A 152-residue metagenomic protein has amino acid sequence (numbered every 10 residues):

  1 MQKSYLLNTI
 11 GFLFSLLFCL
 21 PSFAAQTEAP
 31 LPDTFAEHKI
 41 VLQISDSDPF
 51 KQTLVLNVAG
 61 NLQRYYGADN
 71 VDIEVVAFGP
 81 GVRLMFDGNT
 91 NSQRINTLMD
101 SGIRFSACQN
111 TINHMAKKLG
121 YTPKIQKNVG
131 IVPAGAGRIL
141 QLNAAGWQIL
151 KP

Functional and structural regions predicted by a protein language model:
M1-I10: Bacterial N-terminal signal peptides that target proteins for export
K3, P21-F23: A subset of signal/propeptide-processing and intrinsically disordered low-complexity segments in secreted/extracellular
Y5, L17, T27-P30: Hydrophobic alpha-helical segments with strong N-terminal bias
T9-P21: Bacterial N-terminal signal peptides
A24-P152: Secreted/extracellular ectodomain signature
